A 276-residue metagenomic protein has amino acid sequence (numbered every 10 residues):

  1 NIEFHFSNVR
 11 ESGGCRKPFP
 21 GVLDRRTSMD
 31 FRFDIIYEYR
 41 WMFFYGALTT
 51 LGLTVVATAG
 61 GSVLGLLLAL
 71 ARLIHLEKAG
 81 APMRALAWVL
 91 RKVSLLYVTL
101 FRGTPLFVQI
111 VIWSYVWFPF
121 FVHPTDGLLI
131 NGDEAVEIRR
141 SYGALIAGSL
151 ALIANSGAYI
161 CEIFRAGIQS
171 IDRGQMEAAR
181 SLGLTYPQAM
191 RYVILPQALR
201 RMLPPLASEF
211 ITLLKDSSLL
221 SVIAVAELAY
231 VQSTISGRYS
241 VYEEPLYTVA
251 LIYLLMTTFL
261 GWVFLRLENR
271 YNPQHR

Functional and structural regions predicted by a protein language model:
N1-E3, N8-R10, C15-S28: Short, Lys/Arg-enriched N-terminal segments with co-localized hydrophobic residues within the first ~10-30 amino acids
D24-R276: Transmembrane alpha-helices and adjacent helix-loop boundaries
